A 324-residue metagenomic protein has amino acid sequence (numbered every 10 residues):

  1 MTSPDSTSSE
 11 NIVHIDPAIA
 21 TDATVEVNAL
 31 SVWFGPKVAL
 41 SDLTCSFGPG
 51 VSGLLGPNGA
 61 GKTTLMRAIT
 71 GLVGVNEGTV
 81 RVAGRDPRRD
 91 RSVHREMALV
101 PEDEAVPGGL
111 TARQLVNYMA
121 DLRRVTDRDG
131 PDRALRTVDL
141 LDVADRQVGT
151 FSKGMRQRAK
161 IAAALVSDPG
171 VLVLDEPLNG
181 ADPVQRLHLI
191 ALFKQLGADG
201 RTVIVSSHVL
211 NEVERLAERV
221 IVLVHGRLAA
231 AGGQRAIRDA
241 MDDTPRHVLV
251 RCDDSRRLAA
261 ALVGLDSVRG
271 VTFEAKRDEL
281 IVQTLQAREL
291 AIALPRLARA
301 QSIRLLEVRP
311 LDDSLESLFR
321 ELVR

Functional and structural regions predicted by a protein language model:
T2-H14, Q286-R324: C-terminal coupling/interaction segments
V13-T24: Extreme N-terminus of proteins, especially the signal/transit-peptide cleavage junction and the first residues
D22-V25, V32-H225, A230: ABC transporter nucleotide-binding domains
C45, G270-F273, V308-P310: Hydrophobic/anchoring residues in structured secondary elements
D86, R251, S255, Q283 (+2 more regions): Short beta->alpha junction loops/turns
R88, T126, N211, R256-R257 (+2 more regions): Short alpha-helical
I190-Q283: ABC transporter nucleotide-binding domain
